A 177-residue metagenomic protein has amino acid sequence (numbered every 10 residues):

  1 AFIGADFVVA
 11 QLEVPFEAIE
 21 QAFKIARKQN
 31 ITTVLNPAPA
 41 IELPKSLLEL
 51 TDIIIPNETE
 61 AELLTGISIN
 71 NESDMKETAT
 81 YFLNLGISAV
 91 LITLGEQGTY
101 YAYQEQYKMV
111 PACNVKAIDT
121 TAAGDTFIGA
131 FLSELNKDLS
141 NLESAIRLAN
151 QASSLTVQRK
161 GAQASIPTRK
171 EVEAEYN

Functional and structural regions predicted by a protein language model:
A5-E77, G98-T99: Conserved beta-alpha-beta core of the PfkB/ribokinase-like small-molecule kinase fold
I41-S46, E72-N177: Conserved phosphate-binding/catalytic region of the ribokinase-like
